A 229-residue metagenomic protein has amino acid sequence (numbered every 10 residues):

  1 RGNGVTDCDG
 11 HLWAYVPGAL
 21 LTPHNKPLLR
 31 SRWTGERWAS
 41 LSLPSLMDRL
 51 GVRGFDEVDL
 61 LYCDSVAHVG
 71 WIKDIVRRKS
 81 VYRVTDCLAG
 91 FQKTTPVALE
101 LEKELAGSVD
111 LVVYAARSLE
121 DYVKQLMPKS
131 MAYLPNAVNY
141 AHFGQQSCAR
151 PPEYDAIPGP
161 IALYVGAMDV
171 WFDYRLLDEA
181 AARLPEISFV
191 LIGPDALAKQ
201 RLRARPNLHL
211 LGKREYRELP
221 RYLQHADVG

Functional and structural regions predicted by a protein language model:
G2-G54, H209: A conserved catalytic-core segment of Leloir-type glycosyltransferases
L46-G51, D56, T95-A115: Membrane-proximal helix-turn-helix segments that form the acceptor-binding/catalytic region of lipid-linked
Y62, K73-A89: Active-site proximal beta-strand in glycosyltransferases
V109-Y133: A short, active-site helix/loop in glycosyltransferases that binds the activated sugar's phosphate group
S118, L134-Q146: Carbohydrate-associated surface elements
G144-A156: A short helix/loop element that forms part of the nucleotide-sugar donor recognition site in Leloir-type
Y154-F172, L177-A181, F189-I192: Conserved donor-binding/catalytic core segment of Leloir-type glycosyltransferases
P194-L197, H209-H225: Conserved active-site histidine-acidic residue motif and adjacent donor-binding/catalytic loop of glycosyltransferases
